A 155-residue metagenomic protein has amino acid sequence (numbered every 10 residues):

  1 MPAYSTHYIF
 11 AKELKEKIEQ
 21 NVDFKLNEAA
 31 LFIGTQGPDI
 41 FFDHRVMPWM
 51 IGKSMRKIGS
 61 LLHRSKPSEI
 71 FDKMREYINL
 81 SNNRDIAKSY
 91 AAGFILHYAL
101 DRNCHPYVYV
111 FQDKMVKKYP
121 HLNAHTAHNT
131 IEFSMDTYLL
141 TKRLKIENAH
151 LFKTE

Functional and structural regions predicted by a protein language model:
M1-S89, Y107-N148, F152: N-terminal, motif-rich segments that launch catalysis or mediate targeting to/interaction with membranes, typified by
K88-L96, L100: Short alpha-helix carrying the canonical HExxH Zn2+-binding catalytic motif
D101-H105: Alpha-helical transmembrane segments and their lipid-water interface positions in multi-pass membrane proteins
E155: Secondary-shell segments that build the walls of catalytic and ion/ligand-binding clefts
